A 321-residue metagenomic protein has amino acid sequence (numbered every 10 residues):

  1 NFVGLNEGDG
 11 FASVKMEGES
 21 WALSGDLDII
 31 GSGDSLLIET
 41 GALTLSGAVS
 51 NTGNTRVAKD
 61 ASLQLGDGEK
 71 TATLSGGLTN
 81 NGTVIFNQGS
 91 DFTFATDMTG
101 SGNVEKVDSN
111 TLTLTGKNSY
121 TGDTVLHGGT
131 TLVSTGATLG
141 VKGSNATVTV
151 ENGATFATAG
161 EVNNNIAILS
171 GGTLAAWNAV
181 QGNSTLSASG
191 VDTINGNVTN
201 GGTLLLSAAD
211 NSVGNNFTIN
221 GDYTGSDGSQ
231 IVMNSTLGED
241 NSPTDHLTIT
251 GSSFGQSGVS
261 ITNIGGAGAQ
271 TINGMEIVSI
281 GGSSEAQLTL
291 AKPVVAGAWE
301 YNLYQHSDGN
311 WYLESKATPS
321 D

Functional and structural regions predicted by a protein language model:
N1-K15, L23-G25, G33-D34, T40-G47 (+9 more regions): Extracellular beta-solenoid/beta-roll
S320-D321: Outer membrane beta-barrel translocator domains of Type V secretion systems
